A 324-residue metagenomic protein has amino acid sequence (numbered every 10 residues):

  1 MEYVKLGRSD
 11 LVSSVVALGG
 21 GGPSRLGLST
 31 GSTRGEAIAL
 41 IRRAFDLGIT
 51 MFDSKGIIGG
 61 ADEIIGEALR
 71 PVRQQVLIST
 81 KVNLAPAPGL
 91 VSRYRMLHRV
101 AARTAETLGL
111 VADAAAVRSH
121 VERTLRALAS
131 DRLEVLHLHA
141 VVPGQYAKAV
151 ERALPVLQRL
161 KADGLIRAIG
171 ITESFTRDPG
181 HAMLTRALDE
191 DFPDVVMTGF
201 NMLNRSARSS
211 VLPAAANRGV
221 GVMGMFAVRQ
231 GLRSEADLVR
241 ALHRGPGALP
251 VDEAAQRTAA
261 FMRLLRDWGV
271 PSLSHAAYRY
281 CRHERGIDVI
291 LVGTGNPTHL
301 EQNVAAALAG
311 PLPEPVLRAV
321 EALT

Functional and structural regions predicted by a protein language model:
M1-P88: N-terminal binding-site loop/beta-alpha segment at the start of enzyme catalytic domains that lines or forms
Y3, V141-T324: Beta/alpha (TIM)-barrel catalytic core signal, keyed to glycine-rich beta->alpha loops juxtaposed to Asp/Glu that bind
L6, L18, A37, F52 (+10 more regions): Conserved, mostly hydrophobic/aromatic
R8-D10, G66-L77, L125-D131, Q158-A162 (+2 more regions): Acidic (Asp/Glu)-rich catalytic clusters
S13-A17, T50-M51, I57, Q75-S79 (+5 more regions): Structural preference for beta-strand elements that scaffold enzyme active sites
G22-G35, A102-R118, V141-A147, F175-D178: Active-site mouth loops of central-metabolism enzymes
T30-A44, A112-A127, R177-A187, A277: Short, acidic/polar
R123-G144: Active-site groove signature of glycoside hydrolases
